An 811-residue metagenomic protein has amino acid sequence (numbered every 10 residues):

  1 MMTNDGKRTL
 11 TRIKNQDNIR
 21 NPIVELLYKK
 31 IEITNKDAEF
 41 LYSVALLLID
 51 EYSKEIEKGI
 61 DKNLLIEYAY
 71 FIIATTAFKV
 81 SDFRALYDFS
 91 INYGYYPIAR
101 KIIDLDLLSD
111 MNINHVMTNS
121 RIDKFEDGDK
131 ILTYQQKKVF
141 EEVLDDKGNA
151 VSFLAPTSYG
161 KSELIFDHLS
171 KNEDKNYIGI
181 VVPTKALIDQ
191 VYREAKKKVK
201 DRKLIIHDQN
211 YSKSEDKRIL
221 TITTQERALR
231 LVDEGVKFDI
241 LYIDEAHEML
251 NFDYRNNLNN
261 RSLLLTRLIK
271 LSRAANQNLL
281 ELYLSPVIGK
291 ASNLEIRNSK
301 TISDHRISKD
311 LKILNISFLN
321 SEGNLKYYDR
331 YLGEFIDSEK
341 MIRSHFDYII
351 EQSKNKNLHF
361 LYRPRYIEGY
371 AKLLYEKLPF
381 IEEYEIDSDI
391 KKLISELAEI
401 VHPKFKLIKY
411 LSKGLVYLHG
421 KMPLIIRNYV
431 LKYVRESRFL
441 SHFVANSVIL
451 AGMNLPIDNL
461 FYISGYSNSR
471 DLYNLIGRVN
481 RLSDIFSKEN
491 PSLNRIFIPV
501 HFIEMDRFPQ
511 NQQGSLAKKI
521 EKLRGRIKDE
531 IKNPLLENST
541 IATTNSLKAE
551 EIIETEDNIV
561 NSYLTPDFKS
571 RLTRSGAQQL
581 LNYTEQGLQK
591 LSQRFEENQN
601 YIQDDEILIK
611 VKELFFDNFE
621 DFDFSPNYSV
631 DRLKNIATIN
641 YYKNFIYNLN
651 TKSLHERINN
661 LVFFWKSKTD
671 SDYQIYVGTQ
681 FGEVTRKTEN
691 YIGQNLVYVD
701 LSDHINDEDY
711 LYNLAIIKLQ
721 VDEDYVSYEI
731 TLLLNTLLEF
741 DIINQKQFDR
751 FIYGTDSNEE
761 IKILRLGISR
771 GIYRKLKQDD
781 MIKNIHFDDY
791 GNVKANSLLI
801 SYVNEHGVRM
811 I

Functional and structural regions predicted by a protein language model:
M1-I811: N-terminal helicase ATP-binding lobe
